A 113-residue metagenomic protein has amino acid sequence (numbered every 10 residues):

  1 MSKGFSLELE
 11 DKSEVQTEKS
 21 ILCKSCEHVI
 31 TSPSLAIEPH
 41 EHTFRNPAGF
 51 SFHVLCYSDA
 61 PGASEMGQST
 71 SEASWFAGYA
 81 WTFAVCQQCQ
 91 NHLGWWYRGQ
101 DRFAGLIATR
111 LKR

Functional and structural regions predicted by a protein language model:
M1-R113: A short Gly-Trp-Pro
